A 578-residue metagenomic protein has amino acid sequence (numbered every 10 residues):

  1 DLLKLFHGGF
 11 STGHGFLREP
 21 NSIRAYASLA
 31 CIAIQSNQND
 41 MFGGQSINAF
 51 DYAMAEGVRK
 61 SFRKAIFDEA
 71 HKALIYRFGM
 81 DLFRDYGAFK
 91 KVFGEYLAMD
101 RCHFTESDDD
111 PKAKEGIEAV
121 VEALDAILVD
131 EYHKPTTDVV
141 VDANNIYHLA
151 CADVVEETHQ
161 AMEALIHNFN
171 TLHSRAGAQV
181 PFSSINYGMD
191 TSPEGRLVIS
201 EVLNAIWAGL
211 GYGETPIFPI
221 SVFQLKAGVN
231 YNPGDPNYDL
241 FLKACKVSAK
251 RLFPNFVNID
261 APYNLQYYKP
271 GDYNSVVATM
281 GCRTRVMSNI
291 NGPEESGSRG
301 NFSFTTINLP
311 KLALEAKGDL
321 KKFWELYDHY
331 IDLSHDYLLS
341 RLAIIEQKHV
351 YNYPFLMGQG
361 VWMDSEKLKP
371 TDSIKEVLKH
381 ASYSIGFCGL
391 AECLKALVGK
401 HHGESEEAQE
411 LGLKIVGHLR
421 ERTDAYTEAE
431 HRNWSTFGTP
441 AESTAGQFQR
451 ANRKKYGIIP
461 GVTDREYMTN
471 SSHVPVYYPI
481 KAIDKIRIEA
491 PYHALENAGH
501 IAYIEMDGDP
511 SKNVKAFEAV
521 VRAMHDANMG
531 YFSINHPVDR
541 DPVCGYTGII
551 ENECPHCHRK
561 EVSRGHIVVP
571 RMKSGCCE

Functional and structural regions predicted by a protein language model:
D1-K379, A396, K400-H401, S405-S574: Conserved catalytic cores of very large enzyme subunits
Y383-A396, G417: Contiguous, well-ordered alpha-helical segments that form the cores/surfaces of helical PPI scaffolds
C577-E578: Phosphate-handling catalytic cores of nucleic-acid transaction enzymes
